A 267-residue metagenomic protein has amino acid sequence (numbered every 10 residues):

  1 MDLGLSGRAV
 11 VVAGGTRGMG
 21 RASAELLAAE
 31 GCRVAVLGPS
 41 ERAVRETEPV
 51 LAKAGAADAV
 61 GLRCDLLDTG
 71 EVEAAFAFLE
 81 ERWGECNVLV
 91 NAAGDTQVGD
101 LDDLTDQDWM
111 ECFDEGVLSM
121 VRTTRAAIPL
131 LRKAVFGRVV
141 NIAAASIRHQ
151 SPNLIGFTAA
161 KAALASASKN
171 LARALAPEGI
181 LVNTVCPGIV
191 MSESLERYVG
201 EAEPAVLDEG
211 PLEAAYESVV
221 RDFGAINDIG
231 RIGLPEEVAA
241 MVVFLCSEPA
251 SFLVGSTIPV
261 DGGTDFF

Functional and structural regions predicted by a protein language model:
A9, T16-R17: Conserved glycine-rich cofactor-binding loop
D100-L101, D108-F113, V219-F223: Substrate-binding pocket helix/loop in short-chain dehydrogenase/reductase
L104, Q150-T158, N170, Y198: Active-site loop-to-helix junction immediately N-terminal to the catalytic Tyr of the SDR YXXXK motif in Rossmann-fold
V121, R132, I229-V260, D265-F266: C-terminal substrate-recognition "lid" of short-chain dehydrogenase/reductases
T124, A160, S168: Active-site helix of classical SDR
P129, R173-A174, S251: Alpha-helical segment proximal to the catalytic Tyr-Lys
A176, L181, L253-G255: Short, small/polar-rich loop/turn modules that mediate ligand/substrate recognition or access, typified
